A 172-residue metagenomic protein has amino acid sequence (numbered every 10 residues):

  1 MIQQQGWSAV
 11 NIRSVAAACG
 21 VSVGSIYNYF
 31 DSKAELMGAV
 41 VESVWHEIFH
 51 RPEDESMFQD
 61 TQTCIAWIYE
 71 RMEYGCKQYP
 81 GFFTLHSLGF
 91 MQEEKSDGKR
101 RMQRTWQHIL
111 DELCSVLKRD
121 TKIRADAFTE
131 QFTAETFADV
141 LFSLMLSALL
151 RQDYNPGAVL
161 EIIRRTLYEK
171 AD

Functional and structural regions predicted by a protein language model:
M1-E35, A39: Helix-turn-helix
N11, F49, G81-H86, A125-T129: Short, hydrophobic secondary-structure boundary micro-motifs
F30, H86-E94, S147: Short helix-capping/turn signature of helix-turn-helix
A39, E53-Q78, A134-A138, L160: Hydrophobic alpha-helical connector segments
E42-F49: Short, basic, alpha-helical segments at the C-terminal edge of helix-turn-helix-like DNA-binding modules
Q62-L88, L150-Y154, D172: Helical hydrophobic small-molecule/effector-binding pocket
K77-G81, L85, E94-I123, F132-E135 (+1 more regions): Amphipathic alpha-helical packing segments from all-alpha helical-bundle domains
L85-H86, L141-M145, I163: Short alpha-helical scaffolding segments that buttress acidic/His motifs in well-ordered protein cores
